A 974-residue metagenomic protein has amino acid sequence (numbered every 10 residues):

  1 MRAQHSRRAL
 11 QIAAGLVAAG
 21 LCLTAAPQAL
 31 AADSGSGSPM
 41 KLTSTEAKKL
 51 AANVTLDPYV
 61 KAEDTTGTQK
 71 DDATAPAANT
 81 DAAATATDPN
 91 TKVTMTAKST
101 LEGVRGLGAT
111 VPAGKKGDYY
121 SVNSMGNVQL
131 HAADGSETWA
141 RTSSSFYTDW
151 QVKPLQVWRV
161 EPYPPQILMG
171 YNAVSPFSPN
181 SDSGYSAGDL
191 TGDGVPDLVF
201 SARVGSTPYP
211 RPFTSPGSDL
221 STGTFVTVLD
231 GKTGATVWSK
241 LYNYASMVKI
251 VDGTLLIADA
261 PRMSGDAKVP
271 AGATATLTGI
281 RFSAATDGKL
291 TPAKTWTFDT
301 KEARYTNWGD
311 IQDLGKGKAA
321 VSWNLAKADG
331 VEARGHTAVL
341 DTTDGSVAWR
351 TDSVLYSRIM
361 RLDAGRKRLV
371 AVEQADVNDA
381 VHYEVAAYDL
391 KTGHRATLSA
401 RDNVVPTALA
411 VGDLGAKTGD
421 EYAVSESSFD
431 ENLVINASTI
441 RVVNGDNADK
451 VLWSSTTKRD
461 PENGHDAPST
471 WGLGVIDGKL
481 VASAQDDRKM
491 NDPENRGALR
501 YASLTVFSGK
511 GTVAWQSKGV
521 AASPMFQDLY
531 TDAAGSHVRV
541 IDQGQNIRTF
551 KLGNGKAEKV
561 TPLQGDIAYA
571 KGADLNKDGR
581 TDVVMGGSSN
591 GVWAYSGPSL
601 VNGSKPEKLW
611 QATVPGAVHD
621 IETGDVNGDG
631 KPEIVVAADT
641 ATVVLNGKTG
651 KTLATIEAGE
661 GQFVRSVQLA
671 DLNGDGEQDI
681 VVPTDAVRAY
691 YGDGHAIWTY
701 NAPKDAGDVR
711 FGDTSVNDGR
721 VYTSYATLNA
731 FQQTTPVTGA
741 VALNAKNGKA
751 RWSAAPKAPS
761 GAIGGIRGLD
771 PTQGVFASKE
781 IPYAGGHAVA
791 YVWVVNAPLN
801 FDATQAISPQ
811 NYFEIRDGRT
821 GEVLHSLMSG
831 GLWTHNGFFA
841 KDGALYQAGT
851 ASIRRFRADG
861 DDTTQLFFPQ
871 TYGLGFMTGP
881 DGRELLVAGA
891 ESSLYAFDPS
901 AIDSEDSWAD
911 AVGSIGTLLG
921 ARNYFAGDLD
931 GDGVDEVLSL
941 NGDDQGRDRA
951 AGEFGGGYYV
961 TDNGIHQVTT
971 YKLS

Functional and structural regions predicted by a protein language model:
R2-A32: Secretory targeting and sorting signals
S6, P27-S974: Secretory-pathway ectodomains
